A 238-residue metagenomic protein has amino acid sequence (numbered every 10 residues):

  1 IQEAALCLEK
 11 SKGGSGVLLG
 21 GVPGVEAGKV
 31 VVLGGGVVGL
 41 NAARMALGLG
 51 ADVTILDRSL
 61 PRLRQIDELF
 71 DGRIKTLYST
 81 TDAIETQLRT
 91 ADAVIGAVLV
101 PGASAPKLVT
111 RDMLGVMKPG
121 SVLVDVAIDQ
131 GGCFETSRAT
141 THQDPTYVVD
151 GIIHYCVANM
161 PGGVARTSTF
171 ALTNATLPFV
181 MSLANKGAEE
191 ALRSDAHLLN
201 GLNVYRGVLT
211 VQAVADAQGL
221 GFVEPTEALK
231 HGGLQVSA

Functional and structural regions predicted by a protein language model:
I1-L18, I128, C133-A238: Adenosine-phosphate binding glycine-rich loop
G13-G96: Glycine-rich phosphate/diphosphate-binding loop of Rossmann-like nucleotide-binding domains
P23, K107, I153: Residues that recognize and position ribonucleotide moieties
K29, V38, A42, R58 (+9 more regions): General structural feature for long, well-ordered alpha-helical segments within catalytic domains of soluble enzymes
S59, P101, M160: Residue-level "edge-of-site" marker
E68-D150: Rossmann-like adenosine-cofactor binding region
